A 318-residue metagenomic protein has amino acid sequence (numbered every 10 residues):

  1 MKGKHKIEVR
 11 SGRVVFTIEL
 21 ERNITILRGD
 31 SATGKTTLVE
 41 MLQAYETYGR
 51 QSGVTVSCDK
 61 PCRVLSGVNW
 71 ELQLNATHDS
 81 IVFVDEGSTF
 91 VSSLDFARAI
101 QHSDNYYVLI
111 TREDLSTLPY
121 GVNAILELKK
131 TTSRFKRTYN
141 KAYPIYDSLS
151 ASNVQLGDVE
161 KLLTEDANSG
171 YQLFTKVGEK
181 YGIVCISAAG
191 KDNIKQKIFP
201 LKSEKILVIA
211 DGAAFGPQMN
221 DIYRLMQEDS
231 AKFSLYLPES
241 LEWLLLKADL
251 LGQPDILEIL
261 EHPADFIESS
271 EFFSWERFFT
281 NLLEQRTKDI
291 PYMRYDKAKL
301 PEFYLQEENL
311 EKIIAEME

Functional and structural regions predicted by a protein language model:
M1-F16, K136-N140: N-terminal pre-Walker A segment at the start of P-loop NTPase domains
L27-G29: Hydrophobic anchor at the beta1->P-loop junction of P-loop NTPases
T33-K35: Conserved glycine(s) of the Walker
L38-E40: Post-Walker A alpha-helix
A44-T55: Post-Walker A helix-loop "phosphate-sensing" segment adjacent to the P-loop in P-loop NTPases
G67-L94: Conserved P-loop NTPase "ATPase switch" module shared by AAA+ and STAND
F83-V84, D104-D114: Structural recognition of the conserved hydrophobic beta-strand(s) that form the central parallel beta-sheet of P-loop
S88-T89, N123, E127-E318: Acidic, divalent-metal-binding catalytic cores of TOPRIM and closely related two-metal-ion phosphodiester/pyrophosphate
